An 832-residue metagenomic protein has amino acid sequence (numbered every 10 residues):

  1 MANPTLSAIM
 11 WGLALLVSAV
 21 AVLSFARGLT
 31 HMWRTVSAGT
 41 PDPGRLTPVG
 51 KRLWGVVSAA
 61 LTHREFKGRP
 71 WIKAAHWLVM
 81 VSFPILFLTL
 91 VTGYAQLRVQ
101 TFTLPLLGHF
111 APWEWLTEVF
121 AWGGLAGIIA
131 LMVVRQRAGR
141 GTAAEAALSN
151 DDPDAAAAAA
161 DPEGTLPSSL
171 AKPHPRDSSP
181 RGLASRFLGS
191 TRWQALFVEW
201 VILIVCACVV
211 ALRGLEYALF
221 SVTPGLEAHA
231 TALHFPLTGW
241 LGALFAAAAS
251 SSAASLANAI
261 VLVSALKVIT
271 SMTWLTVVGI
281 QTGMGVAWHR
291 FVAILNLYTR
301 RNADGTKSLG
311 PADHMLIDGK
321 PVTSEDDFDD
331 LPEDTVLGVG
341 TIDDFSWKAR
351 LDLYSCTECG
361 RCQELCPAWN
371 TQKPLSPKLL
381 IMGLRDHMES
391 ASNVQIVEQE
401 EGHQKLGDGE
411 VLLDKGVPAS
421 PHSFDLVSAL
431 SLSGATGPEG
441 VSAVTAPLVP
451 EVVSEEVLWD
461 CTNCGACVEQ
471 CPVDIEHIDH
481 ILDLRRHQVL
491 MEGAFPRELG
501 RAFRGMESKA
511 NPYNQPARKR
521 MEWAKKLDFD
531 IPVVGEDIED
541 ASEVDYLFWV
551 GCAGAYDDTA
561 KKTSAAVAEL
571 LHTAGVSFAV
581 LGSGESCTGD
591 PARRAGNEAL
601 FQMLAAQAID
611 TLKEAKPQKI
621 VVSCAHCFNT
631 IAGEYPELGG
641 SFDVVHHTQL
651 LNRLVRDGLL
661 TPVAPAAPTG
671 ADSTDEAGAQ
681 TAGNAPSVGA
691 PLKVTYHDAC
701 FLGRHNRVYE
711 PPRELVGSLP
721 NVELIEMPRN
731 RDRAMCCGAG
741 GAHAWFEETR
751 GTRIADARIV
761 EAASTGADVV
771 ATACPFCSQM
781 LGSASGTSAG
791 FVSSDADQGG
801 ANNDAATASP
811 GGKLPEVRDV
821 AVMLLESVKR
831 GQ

Functional and structural regions predicted by a protein language model:
M1-D330, G338, K378, M382 (+1 more regions): Membrane-embedded alpha-helical bundles of multi-pass integral membrane proteins
A2-A130, R137, D344-L353, L375-L379 (+3 more regions): Iron-sulfur-cluster electron-transfer modules
R135-A138, R213, A293-R300, D304 (+11 more regions): Short, well-ordered loop/turn and helix-capping segments at boundaries between secondary-structure elements and domains
L148-P180, E400, Q404-L406, V411-L412 (+4 more regions): Intrinsically disordered, low-complexity terminal tails and inter-domain linkers enriched for S/T/G/P/D/E
C208, G214, L244-S251, A257-A259 (+3 more regions): Iron-sulfur cluster-binding electron-transfer modules in prokaryotic oxidoreductases
T306-P374: Non-transmembrane accessory domains of multi-pass membrane transporters/channels
C366, C471, L781: Cysteine-centered loop/knuckle micro-motif
Q372-S390, V397-G402, P712-P720, N730-R733: Active/binding-pocket-proximal capping segment
